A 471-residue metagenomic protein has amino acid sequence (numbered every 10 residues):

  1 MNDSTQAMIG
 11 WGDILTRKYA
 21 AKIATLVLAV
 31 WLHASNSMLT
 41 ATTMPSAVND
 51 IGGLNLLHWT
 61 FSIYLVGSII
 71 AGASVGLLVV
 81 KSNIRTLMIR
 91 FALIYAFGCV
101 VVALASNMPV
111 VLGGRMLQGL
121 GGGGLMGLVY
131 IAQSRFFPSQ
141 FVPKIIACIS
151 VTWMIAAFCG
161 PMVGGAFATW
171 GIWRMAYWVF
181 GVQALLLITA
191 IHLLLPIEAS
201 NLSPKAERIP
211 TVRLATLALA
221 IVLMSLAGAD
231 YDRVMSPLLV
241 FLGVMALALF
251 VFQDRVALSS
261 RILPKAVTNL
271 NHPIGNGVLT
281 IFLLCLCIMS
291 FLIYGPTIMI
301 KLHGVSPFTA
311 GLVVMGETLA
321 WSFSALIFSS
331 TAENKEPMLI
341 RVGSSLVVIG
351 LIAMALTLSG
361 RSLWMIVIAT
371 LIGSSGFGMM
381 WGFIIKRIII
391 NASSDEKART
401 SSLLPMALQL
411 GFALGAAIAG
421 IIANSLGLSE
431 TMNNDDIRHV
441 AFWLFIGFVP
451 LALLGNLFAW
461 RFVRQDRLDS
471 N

Functional and structural regions predicted by a protein language model:
M1-K18, W460-N471: Intrinsic disorder in cytosolic terminal tails and internal cytosolic loops of multi-pass membrane transporters
D13-K22, R208-P210: N-terminal membrane topogenic signal
Y19-N36, T40-T42, G52-N55, T60-I63 (+7 more regions): 12-transmembrane solute porter fold
A24-L28, A92-L93, V151, I155 (+2 more regions): Alpha-helical transmembrane segments
A41, G127, C148, W153-G165 (+4 more regions): Glycine/proline-centered helix-kink
M44-A47, A132-Q133, F167, L195 (+5 more regions): Hydrophobic alpha-helical interface/terminus motif in multipass membrane transporters
V75-R208: Helix-loop-helix hairpins in multi-pass membrane proteins, especially solute transporters
T169-L279, C287: Hydrophobic transmembrane-helix bundles of small-molecule transporters
